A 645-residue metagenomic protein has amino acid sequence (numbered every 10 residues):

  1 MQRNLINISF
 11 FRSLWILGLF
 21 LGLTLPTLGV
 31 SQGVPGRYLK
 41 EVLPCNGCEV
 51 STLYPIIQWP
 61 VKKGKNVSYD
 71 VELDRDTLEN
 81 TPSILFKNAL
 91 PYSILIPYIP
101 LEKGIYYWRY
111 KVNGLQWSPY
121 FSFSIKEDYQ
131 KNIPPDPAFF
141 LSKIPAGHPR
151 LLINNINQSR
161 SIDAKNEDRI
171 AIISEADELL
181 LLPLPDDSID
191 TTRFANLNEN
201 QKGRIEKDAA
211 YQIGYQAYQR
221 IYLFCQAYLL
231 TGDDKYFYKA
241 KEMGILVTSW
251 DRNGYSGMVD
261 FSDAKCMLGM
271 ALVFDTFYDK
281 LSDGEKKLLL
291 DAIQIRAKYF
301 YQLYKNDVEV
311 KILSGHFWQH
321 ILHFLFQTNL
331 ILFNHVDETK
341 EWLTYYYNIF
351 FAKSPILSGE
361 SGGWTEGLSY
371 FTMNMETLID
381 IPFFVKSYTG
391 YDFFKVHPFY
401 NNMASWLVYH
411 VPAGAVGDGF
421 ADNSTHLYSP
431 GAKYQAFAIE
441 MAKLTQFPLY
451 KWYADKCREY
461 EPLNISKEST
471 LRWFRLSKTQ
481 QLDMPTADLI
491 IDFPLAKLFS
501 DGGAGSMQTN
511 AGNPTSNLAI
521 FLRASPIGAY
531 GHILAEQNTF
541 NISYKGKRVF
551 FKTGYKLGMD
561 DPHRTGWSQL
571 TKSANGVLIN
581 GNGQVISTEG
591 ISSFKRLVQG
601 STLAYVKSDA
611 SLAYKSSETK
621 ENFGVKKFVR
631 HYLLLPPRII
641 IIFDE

Functional and structural regions predicted by a protein language model:
M1-Q32: Bacterial Sec-dependent N-terminal signal peptides
Q32-K62: Pro/Thr/Ser/Gly-rich low-complexity, intrinsically disordered linker/stalk tracts
G33-E41, S124-I153: Low-complexity, Pro/Ser/Thr- and charge-rich linker/hinge segments at domain boundaries
D70-K103: Recognizes extended acidic, P/S/T-rich segments that occur within or adjacent to Ig-like beta-sandwich modules
L115-Y120: Short Trp-Ser/Thr-centered turn/loop motifs at beta-strand boundaries
R150, I172-I173, E206-A413: Aromatic-lined, polymer-binding surfaces characteristic of secreted/periplasmic polysaccharide-degrading enzymes
T365, Y370-E645: Extended polysaccharide-engagement surfaces of secreted carbohydrate-active enzymes
